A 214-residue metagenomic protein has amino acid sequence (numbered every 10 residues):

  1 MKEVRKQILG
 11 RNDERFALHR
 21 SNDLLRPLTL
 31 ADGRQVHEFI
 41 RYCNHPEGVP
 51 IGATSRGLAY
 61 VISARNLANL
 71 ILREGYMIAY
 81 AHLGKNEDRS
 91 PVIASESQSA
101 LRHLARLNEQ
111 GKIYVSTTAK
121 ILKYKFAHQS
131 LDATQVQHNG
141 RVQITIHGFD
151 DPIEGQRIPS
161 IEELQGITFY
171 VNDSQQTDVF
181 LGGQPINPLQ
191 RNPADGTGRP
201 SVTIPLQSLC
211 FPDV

Functional and structural regions predicted by a protein language model:
M1-R73: Active-site-adjacent pocket scaffolds in enzyme catalytic domains
I51, E87-S95, G155-P159: Short, flexible/disordered intra-domain loops and linkers
A79-K85, P91-L131: Catalytic cores of secreted or luminal carbohydrate-active enzymes
S116-V171: Surface beta-strand/loop "capping" patches
T145-P152, Q184, T203-C210: Secondary-structure transition/turn motif
D150-I158, Q175-V179, S208-D213: Short, surface-exposed beta-strand/loop "edge" segments at domain boundaries and coil↔beta transitions
L164-P188: Solvent-exposed beta-hairpin/edge-strand motifs
R191-V214: C-terminal beta-strand-rich structural cap/linker in extracellular carbohydrate-active enzymes
